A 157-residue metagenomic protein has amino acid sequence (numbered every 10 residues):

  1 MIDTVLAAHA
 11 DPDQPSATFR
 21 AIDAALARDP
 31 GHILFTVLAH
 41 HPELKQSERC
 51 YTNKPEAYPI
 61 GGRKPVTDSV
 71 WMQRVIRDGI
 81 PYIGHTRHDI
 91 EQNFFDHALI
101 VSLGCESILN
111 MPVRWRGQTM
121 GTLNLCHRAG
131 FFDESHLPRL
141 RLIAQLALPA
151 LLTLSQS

Functional and structural regions predicted by a protein language model:
M1-A8, I76-P81: Bateman (tandem CBS) regulatory domains
T4-H9, Q14-V37, G117: Amphipathic alpha-helical coiled-coil segments that mediate homodimerization and allosteric signal transmission
L34, H97, N110, T122: Short hydrophobic/aromatic beta-strand element in the GNAT-like acyltransferase core that lines or flanks the acyl-donor
T36-P59: GAF sensory/regulatory domain recognition with acknowledged cross-activation on helical regulatory dimers
P55-E91, V101: Regulatory sensory and allosteric helical modules in signal-transduction proteins and certain transcription factors
S107-R114: A short, aliphatic-rich beta-strand micro-motif
R114-H127: Sensory-domain boundary capping and coupling elements
C126-S157: Juxtadomain coupling helices with adjacent low-complexity linkers
